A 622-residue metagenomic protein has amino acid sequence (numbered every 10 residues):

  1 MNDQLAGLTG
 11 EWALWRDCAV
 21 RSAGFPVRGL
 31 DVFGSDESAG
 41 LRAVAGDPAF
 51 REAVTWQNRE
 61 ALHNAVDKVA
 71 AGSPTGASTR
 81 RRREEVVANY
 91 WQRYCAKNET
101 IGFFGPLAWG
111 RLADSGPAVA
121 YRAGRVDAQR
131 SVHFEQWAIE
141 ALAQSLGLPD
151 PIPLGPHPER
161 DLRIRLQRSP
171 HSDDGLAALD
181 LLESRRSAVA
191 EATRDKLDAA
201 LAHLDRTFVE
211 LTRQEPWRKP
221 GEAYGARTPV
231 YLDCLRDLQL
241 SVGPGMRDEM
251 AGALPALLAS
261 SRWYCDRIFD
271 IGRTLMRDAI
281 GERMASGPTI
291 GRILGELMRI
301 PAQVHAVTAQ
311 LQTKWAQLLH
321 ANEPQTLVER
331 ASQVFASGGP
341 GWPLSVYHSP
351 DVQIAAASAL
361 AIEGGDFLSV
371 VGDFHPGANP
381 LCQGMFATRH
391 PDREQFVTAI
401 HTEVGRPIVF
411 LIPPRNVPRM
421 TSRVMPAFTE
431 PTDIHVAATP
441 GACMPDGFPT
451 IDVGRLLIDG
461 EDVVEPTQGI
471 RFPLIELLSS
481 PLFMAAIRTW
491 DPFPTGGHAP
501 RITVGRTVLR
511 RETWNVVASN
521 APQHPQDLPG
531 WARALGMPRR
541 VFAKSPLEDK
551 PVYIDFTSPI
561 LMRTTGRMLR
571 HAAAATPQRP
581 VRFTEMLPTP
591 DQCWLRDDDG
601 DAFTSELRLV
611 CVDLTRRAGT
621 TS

Functional and structural regions predicted by a protein language model:
M1-V404, P588-T589, W594-T621: Type-3 copper protein
I354-T621: C-terminal structured domains
